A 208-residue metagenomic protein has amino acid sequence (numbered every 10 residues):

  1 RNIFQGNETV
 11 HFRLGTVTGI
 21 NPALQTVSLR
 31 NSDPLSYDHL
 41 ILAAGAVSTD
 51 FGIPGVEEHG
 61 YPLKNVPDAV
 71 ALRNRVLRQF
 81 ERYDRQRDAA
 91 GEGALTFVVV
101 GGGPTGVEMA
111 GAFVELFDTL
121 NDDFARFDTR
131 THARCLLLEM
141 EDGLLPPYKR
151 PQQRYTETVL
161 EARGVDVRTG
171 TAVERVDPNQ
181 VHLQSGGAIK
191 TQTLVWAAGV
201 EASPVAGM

Functional and structural regions predicted by a protein language model:
R1-H39, P146-D166: N-terminal Rossmann-like dinucleotide/flavin-binding domain of flavoprotein oxidoreductases that bind FAD/FMN
H11-R13, Y61, L136, D166-R168 (+1 more regions): General small-molecule cofactor/ligand-binding pocket signal
G15-T18, P22, V76, G170-E174 (+2 more regions): Conserved SAM/SAH-binding loop
D38, N179, Q192: Conserved acidic residues
I41-L42, V195: N-terminal Rossmann-like NAD(P) cofactor-binding module of classical short-chain dehydrogenase/reductase
A46-T105, V114-T119: Glycine-rich dinucleotide-binding loop and its adjacent helix/turn
S48-D68, Q184-M208: Glycine-rich beta-alpha-beta "Rossmann" dinucleotide-binding loop(s) and their flanking helix/strand
G93-A94, A112-T171: Rossmann-like dinucleotide-binding cores of NAD(P)H-dependent redox enzymes
